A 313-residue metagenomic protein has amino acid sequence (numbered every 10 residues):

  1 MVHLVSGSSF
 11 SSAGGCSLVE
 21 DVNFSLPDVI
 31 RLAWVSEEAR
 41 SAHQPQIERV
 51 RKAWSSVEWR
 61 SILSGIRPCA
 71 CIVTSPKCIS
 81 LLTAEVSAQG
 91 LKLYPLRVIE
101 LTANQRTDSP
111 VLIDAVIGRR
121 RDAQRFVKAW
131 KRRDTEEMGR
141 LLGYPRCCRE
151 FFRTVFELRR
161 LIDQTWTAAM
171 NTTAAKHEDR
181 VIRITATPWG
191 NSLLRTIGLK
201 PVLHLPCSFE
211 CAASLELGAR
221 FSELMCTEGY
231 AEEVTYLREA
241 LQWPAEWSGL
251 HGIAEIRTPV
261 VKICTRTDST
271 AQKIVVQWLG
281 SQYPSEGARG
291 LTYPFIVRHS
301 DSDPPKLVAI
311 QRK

Functional and structural regions predicted by a protein language model:
V2-K128, Y144-K313: A conserved ligand/cofactor-binding region detector
A129-R132, E136-G139: An amphipathic, hydrophobic-aromatic interaction surface with interspersed Lys/Arg that forms lipid/phosphate-bearing
